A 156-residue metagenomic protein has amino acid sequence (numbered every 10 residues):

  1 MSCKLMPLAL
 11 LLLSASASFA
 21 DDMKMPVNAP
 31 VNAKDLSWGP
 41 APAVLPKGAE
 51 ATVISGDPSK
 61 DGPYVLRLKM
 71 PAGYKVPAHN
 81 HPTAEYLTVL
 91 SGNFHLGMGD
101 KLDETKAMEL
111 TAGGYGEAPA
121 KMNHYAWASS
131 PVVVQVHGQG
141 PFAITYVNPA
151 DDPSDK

Functional and structural regions predicted by a protein language model:
M1-P7: Bacterial N-terminal signal peptides that target proteins for export
S14-S16: N-terminal signal peptide c-region/cleavage motif recognized by signal peptidases
F19-Y64, P149-K156: A short, N-terminal "cap"/entry segment at the start of jelly-roll beta-barrel domains of the cupin/DSBH fold
V27-A29, T105-K106, Y125-K156: Double-stranded beta-helix
I54, G113, V134: Divalent metal-coordination and catalytic microenvironments
D57-S59, D100-K121: Short acidic-glycine-tyrosine-enriched beta hairpin
P71-Y74, N80-K101: Glycine- and acidic-residue-biased ligand/ion/polar-headgroup-sensing regions
V76-A78, L96-G97, A118-P119, N123-S129: Short beta-strand His + acidic residue motifs that chelate non-heme Fe in jelly-roll/DSBH and cupin folds
